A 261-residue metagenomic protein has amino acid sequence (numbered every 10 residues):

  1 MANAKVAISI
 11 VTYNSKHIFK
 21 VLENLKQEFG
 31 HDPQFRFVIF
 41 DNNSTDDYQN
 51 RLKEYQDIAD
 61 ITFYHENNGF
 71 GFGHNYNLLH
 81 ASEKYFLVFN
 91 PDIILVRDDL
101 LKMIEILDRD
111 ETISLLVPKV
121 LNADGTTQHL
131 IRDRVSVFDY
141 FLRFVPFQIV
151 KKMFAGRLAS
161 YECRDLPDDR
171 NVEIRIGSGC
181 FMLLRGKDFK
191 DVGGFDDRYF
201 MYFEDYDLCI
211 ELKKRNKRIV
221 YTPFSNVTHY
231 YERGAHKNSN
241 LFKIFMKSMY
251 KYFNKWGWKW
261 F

Functional and structural regions predicted by a protein language model:
N14-F29: Short, well-formed alpha-helical segments that are part of the catalytic scaffolds of diverse glycosyltransferases
H17, I39-Q49: A conserved acidic beta->alpha catalytic loop
Y64-A81: Glycine-rich, basic loop-to-helix element that forms the pyrophosphate-binding segment of sugar-nucleotide handling
F86: Short aromatic/hydrophobic "clamp" motif used to bind/position activated sugar donors
D98-L130: Conserved donor NDP-sugar-binding/catalytic core segment of glycosyltransferases
V135-I174: Short, flexible, basic/aromatic active-site loop/helix in glycosyltransferases
L166-P167, R175-G194, R198-N226: A short, conserved alpha-helix in the catalytic core of glycosyltransferases
D207-F261: Active-site-adjacent helix/loop segment of glycosyltransferases that harbors family-specific signature motifs
